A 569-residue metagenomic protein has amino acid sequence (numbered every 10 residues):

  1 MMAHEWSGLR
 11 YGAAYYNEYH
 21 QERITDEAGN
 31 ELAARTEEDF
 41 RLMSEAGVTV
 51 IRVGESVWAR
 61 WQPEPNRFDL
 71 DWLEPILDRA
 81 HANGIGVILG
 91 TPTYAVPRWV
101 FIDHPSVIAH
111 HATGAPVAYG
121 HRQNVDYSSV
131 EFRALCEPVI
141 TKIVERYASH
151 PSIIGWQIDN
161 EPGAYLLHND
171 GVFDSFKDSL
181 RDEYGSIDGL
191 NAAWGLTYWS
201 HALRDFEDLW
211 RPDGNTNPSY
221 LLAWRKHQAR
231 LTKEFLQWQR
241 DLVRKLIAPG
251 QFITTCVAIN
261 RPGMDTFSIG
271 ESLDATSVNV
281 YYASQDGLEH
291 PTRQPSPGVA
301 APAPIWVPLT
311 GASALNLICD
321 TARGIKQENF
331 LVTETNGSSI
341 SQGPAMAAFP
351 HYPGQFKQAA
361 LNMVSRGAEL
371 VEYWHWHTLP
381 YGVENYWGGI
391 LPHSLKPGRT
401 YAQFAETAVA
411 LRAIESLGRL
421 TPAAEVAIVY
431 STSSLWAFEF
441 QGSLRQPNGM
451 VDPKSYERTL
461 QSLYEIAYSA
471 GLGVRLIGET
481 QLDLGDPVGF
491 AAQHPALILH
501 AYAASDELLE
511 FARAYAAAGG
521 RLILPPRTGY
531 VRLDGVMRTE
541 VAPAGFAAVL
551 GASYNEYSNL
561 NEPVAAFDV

Functional and structural regions predicted by a protein language model:
M1-V50, P63, D78-G86, S416-L417: N-terminal carbohydrate-binding accessory modules
W6-Y11, G47-T49, H81-V87, S149-I154 (+8 more regions): Short, well-ordered coil/turn segments that N-cap beta-strands
Y11-L32, G54-D71, A118-E137, D159-L166 (+7 more regions): The substrate-binding groove and active-site-proximal loops of carbohydrate-active enzymes, especially glycoside
A13, M43, I51, A80 (+10 more regions): Conserved, mostly hydrophobic/aromatic
Q21-E45, C136-K142, A258-S268, H351-N362 (+1 more regions): Short, acidic/polar
T36-V117, T141-V144, Q239-I247, A359 (+1 more regions): Aromatic-lined substrate-binding rim segments of carbohydrate-active enzymes
D103, H110-L317, T321: Polysaccharide-binding and catalytic clefts of secreted carbohydrate-active enzymes
S284, A300-V569: Carbohydrate-binding surfaces of carbohydrate-active enzymes
